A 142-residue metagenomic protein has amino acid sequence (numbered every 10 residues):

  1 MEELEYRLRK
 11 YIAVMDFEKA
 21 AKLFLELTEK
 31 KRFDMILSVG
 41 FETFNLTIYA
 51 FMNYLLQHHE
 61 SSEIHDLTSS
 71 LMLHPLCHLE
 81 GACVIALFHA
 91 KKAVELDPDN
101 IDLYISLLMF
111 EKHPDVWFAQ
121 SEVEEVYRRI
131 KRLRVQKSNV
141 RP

Functional and structural regions predicted by a protein language model:
M1-T47: Terminal domain-start segments
Y6, Y54-L55, M72: Residues at structural and domain junctions
F17-F24, L46-Q57, A82-K92, F118-R132: Alpha-helical repeat scaffolds
A21-L37, H58-P75, D99-H113, V140: Amphipathic alpha-helical repeat scaffolds of TPR domains
D34-F41, L73-V84, K112-V123: Short coil/turn connectors between adjacent alpha-helices in alpha-solenoid helical repeat scaffolds
V94-L96: Short coil/turn linkers that connect adjacent helices within long alpha-helical scaffolds, especially alpha-solenoid
D102-P142: Short, Lys/Arg-rich amphipathic alpha-helical interaction segments that bind nucleic acids or acidic protein surfaces
